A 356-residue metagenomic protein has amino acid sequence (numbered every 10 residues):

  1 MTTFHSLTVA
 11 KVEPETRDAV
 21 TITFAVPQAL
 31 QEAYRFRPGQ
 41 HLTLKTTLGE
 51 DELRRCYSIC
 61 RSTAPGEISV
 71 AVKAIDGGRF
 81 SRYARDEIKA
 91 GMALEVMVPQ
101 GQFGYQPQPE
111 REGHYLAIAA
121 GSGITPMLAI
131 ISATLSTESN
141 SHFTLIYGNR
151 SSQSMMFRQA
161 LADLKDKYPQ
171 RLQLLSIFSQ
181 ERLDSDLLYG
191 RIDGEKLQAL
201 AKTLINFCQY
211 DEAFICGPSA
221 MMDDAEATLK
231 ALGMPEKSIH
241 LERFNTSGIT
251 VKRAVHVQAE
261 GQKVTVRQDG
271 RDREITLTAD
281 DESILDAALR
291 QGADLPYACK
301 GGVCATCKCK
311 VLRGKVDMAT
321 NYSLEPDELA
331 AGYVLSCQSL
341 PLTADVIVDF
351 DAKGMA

Functional and structural regions predicted by a protein language model:
T2-A93, M97, E110-G113, N149-S151 (+2 more regions): Ferredoxin-reductase
T3-T8, Q258-T265: Short structural boundary motif marking the start of a folded domain
V26, T46-L48, V266-G270, V311 (+1 more regions): Short acidic, glycine-rich loop/turn motifs
T63-G66, Q108-G113, E138, P341-F350: Ligand-binding loop in jelly-roll beta-barrel domains
Y83-V257, K263: FNR/FR-type flavoprotein reductase catalytic core
E260-P296: C-terminal accessory/binding modules appended to enzymatic or scaffolding proteins
L289-Q291, T306-M355: Iron-sulfur (Fe-S) cluster-binding segments and ferredoxin-like electron-carrier domains, especially [2Fe-2S]
